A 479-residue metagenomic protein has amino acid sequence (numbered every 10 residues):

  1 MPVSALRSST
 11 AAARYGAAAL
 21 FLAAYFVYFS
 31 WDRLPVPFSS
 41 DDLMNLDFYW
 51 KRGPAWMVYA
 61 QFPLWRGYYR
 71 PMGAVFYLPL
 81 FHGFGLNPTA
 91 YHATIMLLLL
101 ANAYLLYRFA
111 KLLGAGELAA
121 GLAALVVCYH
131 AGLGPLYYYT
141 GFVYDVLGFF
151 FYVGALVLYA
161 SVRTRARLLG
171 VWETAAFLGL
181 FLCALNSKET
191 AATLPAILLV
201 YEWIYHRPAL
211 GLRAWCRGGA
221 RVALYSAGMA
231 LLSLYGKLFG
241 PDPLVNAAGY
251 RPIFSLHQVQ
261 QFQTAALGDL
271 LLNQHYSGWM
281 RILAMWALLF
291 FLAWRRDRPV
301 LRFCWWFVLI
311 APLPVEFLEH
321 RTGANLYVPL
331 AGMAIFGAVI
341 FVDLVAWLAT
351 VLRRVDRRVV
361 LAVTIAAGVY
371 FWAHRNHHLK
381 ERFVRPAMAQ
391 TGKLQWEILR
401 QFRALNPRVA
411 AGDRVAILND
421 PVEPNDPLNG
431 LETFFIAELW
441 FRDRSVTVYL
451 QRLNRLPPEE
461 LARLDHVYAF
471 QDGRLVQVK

Functional and structural regions predicted by a protein language model:
P2-K479: Polytopic membrane enzymes that build or remodel cell-surface glycoconjugates and lipids
